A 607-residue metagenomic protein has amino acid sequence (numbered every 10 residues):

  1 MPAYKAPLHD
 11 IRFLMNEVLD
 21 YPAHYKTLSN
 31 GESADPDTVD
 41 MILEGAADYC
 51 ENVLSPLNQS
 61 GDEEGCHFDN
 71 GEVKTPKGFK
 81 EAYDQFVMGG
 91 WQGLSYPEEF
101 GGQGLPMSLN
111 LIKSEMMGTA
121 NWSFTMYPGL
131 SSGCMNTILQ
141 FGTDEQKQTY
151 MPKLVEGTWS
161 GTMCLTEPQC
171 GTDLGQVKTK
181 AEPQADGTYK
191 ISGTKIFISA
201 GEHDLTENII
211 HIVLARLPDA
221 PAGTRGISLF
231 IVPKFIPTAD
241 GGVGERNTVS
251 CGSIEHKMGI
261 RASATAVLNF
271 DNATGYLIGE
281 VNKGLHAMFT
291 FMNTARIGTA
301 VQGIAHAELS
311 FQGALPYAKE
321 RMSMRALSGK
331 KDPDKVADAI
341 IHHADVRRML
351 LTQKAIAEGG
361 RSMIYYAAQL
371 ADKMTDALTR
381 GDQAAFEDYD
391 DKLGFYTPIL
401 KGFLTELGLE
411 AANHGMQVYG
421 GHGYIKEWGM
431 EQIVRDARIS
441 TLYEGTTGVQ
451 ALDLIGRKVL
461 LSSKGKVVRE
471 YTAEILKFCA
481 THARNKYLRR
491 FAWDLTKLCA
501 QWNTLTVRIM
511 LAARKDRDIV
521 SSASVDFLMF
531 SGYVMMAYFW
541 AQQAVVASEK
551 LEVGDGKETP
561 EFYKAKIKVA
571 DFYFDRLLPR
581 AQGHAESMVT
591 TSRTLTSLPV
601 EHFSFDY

Functional and structural regions predicted by a protein language model:
M1-T125, T149, D372, T379 (+2 more regions): Amphipathic, small/basic residue-rich leader segments at the start of a protein or domain
P2-K5, L19, G90, P183 (+5 more regions): Alpha-helix capping/hinge segments and adjacent helical runs
G31-S33, E63-P76, A287-G298, Q312-Q353 (+5 more regions): Glycine-rich cofactor-pocket loops
F79, Y127-S131, G142-Q184, A368-D390 (+3 more regions): Internal maturation/activation junctions in enzymes
S132-C134, T143-T149, E444-T446, L454-C499: A structural-propensity feature for long, helix-poor, extended segments
T188, S192-R246: A short core secondary-structure module
F197-S199, I236-G252, K257, A264-A295 (+2 more regions): A glycine-rich, basic-preceded beta-loop-alpha segment at the flavin cofactor/substrate interface of flavin-utilizing
L461, I475-Y607: C-terminal amphipathic alpha-helical interaction region
